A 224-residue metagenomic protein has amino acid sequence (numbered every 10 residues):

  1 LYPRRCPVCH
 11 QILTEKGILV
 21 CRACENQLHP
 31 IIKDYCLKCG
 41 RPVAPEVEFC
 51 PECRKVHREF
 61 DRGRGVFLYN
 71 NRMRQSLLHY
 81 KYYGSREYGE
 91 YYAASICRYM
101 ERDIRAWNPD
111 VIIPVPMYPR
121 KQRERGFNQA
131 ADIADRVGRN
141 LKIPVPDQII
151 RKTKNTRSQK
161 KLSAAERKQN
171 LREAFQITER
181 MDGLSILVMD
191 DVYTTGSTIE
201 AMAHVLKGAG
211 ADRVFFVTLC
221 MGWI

Functional and structural regions predicted by a protein language model:
L1-D190, T194-I224: Glycine-rich phosphate/pyrophosphate-handling loop used in enzymes and phosphotransfer proteins
